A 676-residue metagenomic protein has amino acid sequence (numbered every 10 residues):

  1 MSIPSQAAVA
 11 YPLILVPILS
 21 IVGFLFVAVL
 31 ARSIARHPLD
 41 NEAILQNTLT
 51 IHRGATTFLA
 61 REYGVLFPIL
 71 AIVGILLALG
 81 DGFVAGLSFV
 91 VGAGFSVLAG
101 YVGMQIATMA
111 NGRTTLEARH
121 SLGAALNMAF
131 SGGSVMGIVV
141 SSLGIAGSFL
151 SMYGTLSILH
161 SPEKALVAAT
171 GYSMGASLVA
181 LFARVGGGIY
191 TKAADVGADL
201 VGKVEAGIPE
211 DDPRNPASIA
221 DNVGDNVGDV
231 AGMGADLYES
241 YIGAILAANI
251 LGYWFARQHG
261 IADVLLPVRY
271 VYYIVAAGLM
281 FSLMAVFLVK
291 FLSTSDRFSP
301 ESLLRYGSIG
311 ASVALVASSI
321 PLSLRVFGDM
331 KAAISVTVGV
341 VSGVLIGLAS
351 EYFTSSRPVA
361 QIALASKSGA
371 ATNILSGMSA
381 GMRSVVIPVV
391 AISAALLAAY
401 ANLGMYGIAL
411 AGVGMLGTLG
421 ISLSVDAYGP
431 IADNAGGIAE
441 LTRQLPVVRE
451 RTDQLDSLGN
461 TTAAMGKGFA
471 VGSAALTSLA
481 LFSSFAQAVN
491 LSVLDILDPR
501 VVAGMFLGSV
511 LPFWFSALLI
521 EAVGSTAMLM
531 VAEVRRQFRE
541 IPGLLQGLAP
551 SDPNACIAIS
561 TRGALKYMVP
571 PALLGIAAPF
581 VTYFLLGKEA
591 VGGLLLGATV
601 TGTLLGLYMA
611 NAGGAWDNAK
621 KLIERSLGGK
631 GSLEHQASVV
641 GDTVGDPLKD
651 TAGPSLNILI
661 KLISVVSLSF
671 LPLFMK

Functional and structural regions predicted by a protein language model:
S2-K676: Hydrophobic packing and interface segments
